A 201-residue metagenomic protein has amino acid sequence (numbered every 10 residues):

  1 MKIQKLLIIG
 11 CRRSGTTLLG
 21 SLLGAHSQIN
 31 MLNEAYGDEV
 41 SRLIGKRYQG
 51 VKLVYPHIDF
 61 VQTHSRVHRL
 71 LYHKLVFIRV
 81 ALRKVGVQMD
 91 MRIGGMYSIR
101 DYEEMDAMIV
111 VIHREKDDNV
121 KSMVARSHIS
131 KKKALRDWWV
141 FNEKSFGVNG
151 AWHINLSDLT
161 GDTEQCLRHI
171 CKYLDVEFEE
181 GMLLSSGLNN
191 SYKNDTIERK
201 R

Functional and structural regions predicted by a protein language model:
M1-L70, L188-T196: PAPS-dependent sulfotransferase catalytic core
A35-G37, H113-E115, M182-S186: A short, structured active-site edge motif that brings together acidic residues
L53-G181, D195, R199: PAPS-dependent sulfotransferase catalytic domain
